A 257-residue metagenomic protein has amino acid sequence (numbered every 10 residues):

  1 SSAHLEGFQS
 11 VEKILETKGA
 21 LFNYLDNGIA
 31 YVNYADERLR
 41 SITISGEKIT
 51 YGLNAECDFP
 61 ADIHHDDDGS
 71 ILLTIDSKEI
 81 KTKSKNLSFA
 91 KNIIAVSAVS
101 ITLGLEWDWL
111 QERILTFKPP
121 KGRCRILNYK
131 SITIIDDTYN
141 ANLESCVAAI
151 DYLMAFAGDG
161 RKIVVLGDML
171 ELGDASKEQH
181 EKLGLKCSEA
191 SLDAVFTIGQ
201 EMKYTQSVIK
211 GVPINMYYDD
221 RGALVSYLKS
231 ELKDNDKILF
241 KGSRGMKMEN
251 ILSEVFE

Functional and structural regions predicted by a protein language model:
S1-I134, D159-G160, L185-S188, L192-A194 (+1 more regions): Acidic, Mg2+-coordinating active-site environments of NTP-dependent enzymes
S2-F8, I135, M169-D174, F240: A short acidic, helix-capping loop that chelates divalent metal ions and anchors anionic groups
N33, V165-G167, K241: Short beta-strand segments
A95, K233-K241: Short SAM/SAH-binding signature in class I
P119-P120, T138, N142-G211, Y217: Active-site beta-alpha connecting loops in nucleotide-dependent enzymes
K121-R123, G245, E249-I251: ATP-dependent carboxylate/acyl-activation modules
N215-L224: Short acidic-hydrophobic, aromatic-tinged amphipathic segments that line or gate anion-handling sites
V225-E231: Short amphipathic alpha-helix with an adjacent loop that forms part of the alpha/beta core around
